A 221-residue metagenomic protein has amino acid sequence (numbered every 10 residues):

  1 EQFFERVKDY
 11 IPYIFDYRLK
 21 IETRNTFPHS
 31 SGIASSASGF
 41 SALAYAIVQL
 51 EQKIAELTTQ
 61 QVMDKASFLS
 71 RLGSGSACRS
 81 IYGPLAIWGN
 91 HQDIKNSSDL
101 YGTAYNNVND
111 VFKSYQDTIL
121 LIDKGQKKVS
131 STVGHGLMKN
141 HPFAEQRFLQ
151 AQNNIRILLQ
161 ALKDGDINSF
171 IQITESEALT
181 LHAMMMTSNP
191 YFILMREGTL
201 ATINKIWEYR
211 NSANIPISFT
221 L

Functional and structural regions predicted by a protein language model:
E1-F4, L43, S70, T202: Hydrophobic residues within well-ordered alpha-helices
E1-S31, Y45-Q60: ATP-binding N-lobe of GHMP and related small-molecule kinases
S30-I33, Q160: Short, charged/polar micro-motifs that form catalytic or ligand-binding hotspots
Q61-I215: ATP-dependent small-molecule kinase catalytic core of the GHMP/sugar-kinase superfamily and closely related
S218-L221: Short beta-strand
